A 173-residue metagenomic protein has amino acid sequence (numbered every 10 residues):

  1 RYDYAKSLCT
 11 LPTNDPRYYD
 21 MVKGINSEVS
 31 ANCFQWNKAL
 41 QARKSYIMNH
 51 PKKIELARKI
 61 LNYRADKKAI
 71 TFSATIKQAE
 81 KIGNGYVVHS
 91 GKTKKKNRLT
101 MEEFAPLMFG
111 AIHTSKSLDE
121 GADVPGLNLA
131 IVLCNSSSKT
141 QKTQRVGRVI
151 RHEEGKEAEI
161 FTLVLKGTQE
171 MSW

Functional and structural regions predicted by a protein language model:
R1-R64: Interdomain helical connector at the RecA1-RecA2 junction of SF1/SF2 helicase-like NTPases
I54, K139-T143, E157: Amphipathic alpha-helical transducer elements in NTP-driven molecular machines
K68-S73, K77-A122, Q141-T143: Conserved helicase ATPase core of P-loop NTP-dependent helicases/translocases
S73, H89, C134, T162-K166: Short beta-strand/turn micro-motifs composed of small residues that flank or help shape donor/cofactor-binding pockets
A111, L129-I131: Structural motif
D123-G126, E154: Short glycine/proline-enriched turns and hinge-like loops at secondary-structure junctions
V132-Q141, E154: Signature of the SF2 helicase/ATPase Hel1-core->accessory helical subdomain module
R148-W173: Conserved segment of the helicase C-terminal RecA-like domain
